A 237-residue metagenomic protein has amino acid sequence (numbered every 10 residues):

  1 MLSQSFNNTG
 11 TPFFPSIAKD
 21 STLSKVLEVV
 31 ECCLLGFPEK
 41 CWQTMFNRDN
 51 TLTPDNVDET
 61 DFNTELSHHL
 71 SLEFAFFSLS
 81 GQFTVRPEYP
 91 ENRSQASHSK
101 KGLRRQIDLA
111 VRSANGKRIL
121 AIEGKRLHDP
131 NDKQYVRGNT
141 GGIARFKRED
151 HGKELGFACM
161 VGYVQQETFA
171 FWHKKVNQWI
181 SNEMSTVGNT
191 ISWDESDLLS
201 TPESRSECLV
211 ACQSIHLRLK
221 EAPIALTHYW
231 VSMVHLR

Functional and structural regions predicted by a protein language model:
M1-N56, L70-F76, K133-V136, E149-F157 (+1 more regions): C-terminal tail/extension regions appended to the core domain(s) of diverse proteins
L35, D61-S67, G138-R145: Well-ordered, non-membrane alpha-helical segments in soluble/globular domains
Q82-K117: Active-site metal-binding core of divalent-cation-utilizing nuclease and nuclease-like domains
L109-V111, L120-H128, F146: Conserved catalytic cores of phosphodiester-cleaving nucleases, focusing on short active-site segments
L120, D129-G141: Active-site-adjacent loop/helix micro-motif of nuclease/hydrolase catalytic cores
E123, M160-V164: Conserved beta-strand segments of the P-loop GTPase G domain that flank and frequently precede/overlap
